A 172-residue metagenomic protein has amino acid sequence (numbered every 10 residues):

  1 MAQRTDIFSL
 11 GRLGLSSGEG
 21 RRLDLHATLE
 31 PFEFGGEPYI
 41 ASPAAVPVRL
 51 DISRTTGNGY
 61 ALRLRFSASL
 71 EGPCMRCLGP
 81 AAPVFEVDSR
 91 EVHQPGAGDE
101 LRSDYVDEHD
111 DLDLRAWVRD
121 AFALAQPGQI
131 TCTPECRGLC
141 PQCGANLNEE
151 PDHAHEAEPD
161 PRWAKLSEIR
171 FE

Functional and structural regions predicted by a protein language model:
M1-E172: Structured interface patches
